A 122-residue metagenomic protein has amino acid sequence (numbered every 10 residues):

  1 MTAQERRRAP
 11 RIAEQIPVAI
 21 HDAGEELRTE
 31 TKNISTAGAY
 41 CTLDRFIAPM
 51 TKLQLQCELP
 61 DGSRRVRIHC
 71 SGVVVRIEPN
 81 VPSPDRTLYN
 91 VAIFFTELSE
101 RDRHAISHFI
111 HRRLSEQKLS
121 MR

Functional and structural regions predicted by a protein language model:
M1-T42, S107-R122: N-terminal helix initiation/capping motif
A13, E26, S63-S71: Short coil-to-beta-strand transition motifs
A23, T36, I77-S83: Short, conserved beta-turn/loop elements at beta-strand boundaries and strand-helix junctions
T31, G72-V74: Conserved hydrophobic positions within beta-strands
P82-R122: C-terminal output/interaction extensions
